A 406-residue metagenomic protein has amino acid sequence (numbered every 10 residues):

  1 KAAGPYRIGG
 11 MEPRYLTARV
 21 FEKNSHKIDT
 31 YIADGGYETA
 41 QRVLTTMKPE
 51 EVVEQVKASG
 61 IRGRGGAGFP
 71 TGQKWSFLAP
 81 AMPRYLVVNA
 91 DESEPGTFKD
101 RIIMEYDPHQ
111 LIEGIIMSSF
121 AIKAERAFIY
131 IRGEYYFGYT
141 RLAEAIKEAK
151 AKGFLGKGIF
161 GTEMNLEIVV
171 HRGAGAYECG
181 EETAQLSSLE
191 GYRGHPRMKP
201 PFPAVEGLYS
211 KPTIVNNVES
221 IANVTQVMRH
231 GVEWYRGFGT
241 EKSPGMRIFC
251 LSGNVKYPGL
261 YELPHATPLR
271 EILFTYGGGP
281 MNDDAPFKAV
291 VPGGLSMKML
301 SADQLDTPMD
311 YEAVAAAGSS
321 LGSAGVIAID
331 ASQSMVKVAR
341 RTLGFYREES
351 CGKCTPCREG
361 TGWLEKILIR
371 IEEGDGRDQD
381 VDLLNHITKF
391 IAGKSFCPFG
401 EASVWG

Functional and structural regions predicted by a protein language model:
K1, A33, T39-V56, M82-R84 (+8 more regions): Ferredoxin-type iron-sulfur electron-transfer modules in oxidoreductases and energy-metabolism complexes
K1, G114-S118, H265-N282: Short amphipathic, charge-patterned alpha-helical segments
K1-A58, A151, L155, M164 (+3 more regions): Fe-S ferredoxin-like electron-transfer domains and their immediately adjacent linker/connector regions across
Y31-E38, N89-D100, P203-L208, C250-V255: Gly-rich Lys/Arg/Thr-decorated short loops/hinges at beta-loop-alpha junctions or inter-strand turns that position
V43-A79, R236-G237, K242, C250 (+3 more regions): Accessory "access/gating" subregions that flank catalytic or transport cores
K57-L78, S118, G175-S187, Y192 (+2 more regions): Conserved phosphate/anionic-ligand binding catalytic regions in large, soluble enzymes, centered on
D107-A121: Histidine-anchored nucleotide/phosphate-binding helix
Y139-H265, G277-P280: Hydrophobic alpha-helical positions that pack around
